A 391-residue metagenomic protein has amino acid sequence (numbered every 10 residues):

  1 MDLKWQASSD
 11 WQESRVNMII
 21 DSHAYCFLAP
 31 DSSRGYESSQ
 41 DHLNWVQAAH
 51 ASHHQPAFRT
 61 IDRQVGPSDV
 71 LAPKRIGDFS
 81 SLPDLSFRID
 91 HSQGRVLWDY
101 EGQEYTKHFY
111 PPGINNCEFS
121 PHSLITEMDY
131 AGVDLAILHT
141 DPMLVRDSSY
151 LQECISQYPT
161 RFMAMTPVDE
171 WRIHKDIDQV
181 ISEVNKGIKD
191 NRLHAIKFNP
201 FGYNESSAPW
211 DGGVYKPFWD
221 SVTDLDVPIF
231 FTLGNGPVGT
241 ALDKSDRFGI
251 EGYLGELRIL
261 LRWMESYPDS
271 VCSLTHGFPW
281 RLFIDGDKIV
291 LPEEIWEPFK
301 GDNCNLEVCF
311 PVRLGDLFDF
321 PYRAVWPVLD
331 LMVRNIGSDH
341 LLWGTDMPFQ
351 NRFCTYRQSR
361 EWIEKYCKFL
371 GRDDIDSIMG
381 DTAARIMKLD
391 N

Functional and structural regions predicted by a protein language model:
M1-S22, A29-T126, Y130, D134-L135 (+2 more regions): Mid-to-C-terminal alpha-helical segments outside catalytic/metal-binding sites
H23, M128, A136, L151 (+8 more regions): Divalent metal-coordination and catalytic microenvironments
H23-D31, T232, H276: Histidine-centered divalent metal-coordination motifs
W98, P112, E127, G132-R146 (+2 more regions): Short, well-structured secondary-structure segments
K107-E118, T140, T166-D178, S207-P209: Active-site mouth loops of central-metabolism enzymes
N116-E127, S148, H174-G187, L291: Short, acidic/polar
I155-D176, I196-F198: Long, hydrophobic, well-ordered secondary-structure blocks that form the structural core and pocket-lining surfaces
P159-R161, H194-A195, G202-L342: Catalytic pocket-lining loop regions of alpha/beta-barrel enzymes, especially the amidohydrolase/enolase/GH5 lineages
